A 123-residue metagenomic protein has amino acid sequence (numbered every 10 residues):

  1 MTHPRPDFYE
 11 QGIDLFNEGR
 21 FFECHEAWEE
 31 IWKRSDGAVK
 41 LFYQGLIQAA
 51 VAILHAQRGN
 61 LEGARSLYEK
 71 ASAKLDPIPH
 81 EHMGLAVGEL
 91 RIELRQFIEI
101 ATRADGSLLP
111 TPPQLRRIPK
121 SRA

Functional and structural regions predicted by a protein language model:
F21-F22, L61: TPR-repeat structural position
L46-A49, H80-T102: TPR/TPR-like alpha-solenoid helical repeat scaffolds
I53-R58, I92-T111: Alpha-helical linker/edge segments of TPR/alpha-solenoid repeat scaffolds and analogous pre-/post-domain helices
L61-P79: TPR/TPR-like (Sel1-like) alpha-helical repeat modules
